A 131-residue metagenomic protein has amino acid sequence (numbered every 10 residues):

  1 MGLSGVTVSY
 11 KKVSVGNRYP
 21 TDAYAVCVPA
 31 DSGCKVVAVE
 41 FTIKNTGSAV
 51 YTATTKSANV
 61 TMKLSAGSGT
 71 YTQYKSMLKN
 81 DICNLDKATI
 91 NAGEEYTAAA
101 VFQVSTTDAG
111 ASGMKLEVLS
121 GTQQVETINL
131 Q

Functional and structural regions predicted by a protein language model:
M1-A38, T42-Q131: Conserved functional micro-motifs across diverse proteins
